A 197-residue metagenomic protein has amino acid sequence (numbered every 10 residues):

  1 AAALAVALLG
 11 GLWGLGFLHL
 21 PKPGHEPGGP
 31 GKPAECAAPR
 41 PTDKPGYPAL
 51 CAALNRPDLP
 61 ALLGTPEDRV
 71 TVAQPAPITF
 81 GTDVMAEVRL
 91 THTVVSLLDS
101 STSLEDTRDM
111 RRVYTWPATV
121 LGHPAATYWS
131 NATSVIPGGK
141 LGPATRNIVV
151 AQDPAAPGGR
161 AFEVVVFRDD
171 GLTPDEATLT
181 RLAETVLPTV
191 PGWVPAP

Functional and structural regions predicted by a protein language model:
A1-F17: Hydrophobic membrane-insertion alpha-helices, especially the h-region of bacterial N-terminal signal peptides
G14-P197: A small/polar (G/S/T-enriched), proline-flanked helix-loop surface module common in exported/cell-envelope proteins
